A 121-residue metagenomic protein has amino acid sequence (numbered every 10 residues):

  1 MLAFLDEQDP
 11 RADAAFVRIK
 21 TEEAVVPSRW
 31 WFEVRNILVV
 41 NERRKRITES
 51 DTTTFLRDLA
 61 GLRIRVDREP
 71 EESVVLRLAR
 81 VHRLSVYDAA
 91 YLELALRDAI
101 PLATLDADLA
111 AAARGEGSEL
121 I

Functional and structural regions predicted by a protein language model:
M1-S28, R44-S50, E116: Short, well-structured N-terminal submotif of metal-dependent ribonuclease cores
A3-F4, I37, L78, L94: Short amphipathic alpha-helical elements of helix-turn-helix/winged-helix folds
F4-P10, T54, L62-R63, D67 (+1 more regions): Contiguous, function-dense segments enriched for cysteine-driven chemistry and partner/ligand-binding capacity
P27, L84, L92-I121: Acidic, PIN/NYN-like endoribonuclease modules and their adjacent C-terminal/linker elements
S28-R29, D51-H82: Acidic catalytic patch
N36-R43: Short glycine/serine- and small hydrophobic-enriched flexible loop segments
